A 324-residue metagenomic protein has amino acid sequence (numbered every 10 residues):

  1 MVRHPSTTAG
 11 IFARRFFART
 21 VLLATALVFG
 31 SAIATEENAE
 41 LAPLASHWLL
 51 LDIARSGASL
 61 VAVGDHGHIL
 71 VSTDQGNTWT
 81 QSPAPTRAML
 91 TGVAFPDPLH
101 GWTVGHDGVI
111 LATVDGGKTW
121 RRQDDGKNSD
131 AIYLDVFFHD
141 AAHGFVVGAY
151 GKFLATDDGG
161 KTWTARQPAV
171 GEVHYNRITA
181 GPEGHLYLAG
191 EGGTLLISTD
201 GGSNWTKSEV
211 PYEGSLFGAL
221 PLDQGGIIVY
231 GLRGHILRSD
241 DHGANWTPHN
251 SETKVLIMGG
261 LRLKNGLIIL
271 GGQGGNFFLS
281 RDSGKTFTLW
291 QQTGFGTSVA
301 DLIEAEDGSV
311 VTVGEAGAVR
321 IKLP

Functional and structural regions predicted by a protein language model:
V2, I33-P324: Residue-level hotspots at or immediately adjacent to binding/recognition sites across diverse folds
H4-V21: Bacterial N-terminal signal peptides that target proteins for export
A18-G30: Bacterial N-terminal signal peptides
